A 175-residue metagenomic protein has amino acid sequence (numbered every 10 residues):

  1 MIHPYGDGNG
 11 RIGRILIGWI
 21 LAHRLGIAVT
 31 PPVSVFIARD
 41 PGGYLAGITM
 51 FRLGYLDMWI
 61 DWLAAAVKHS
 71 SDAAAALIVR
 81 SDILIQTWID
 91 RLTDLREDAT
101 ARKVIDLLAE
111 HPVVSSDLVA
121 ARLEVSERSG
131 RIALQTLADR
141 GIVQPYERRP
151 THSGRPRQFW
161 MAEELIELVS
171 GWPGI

Functional and structural regions predicted by a protein language model:
M1-V79: Phosphate/pyrophosphate-binding active-site loops
L45, R102-A109: Hydrophobic residues on short alpha-helical segments
A73-I105: Short alpha-helical segments that sit at the start of domains
E97-D98, P145-G174: Short, cationic-aromatic polyanion-contact patches
L108, G130-V143: Basic amphipathic alpha-helical segments that dock to polyanions
E110-L123: Short acidic, hydrophobic short linear motifs in intrinsically disordered regions
